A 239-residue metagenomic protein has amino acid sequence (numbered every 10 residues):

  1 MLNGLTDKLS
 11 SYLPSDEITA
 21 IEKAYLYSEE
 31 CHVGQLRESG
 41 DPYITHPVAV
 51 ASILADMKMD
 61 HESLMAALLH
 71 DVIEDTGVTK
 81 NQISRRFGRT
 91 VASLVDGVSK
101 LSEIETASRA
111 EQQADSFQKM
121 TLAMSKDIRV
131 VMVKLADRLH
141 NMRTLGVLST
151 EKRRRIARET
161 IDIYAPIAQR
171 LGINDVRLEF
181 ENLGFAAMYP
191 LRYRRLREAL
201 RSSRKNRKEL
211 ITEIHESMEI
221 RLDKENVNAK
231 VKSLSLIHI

Functional and structural regions predicted by a protein language model:
M1-L236: Active-site helical microenvironments for divalent-metal-assisted chemistry
I239: Calmodulin-binding IQ motif helices
